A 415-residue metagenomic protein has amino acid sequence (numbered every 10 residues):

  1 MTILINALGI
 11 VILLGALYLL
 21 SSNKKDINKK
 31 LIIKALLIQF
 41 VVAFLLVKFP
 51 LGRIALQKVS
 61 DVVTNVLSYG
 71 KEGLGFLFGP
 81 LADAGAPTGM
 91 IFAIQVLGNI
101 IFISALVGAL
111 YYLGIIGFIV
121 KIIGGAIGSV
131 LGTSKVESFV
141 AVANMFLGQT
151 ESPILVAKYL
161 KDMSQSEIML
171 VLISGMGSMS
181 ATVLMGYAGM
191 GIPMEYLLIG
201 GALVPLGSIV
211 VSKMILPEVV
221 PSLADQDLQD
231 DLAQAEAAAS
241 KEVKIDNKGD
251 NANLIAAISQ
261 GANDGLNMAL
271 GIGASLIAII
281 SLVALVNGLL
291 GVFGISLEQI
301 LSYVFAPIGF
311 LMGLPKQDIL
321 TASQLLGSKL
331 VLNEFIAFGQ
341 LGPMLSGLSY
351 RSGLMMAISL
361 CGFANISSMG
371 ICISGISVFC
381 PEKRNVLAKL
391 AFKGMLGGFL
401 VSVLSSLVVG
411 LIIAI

Functional and structural regions predicted by a protein language model:
M1, D61-V62, E72-L81, P217-G265: Intrinsically disordered, low-complexity non-transmembrane regions of multi-pass membrane transporters
M1-A93, A256-S259, N263, I272-A284 (+2 more regions): N-terminal alpha-helical transmembrane segments of multi-pass membrane transport and channel/translocase proteins
M1-V11, Q95, I295-Q299, M356-S368: Structural signature of hydrophobic alpha-helical transmembrane segments
I10-S21, A35-V47, I100-A109, G177 (+6 more regions): Hydrophobic core segments of alpha-helical transmembrane domains in multi-pass membrane transport and ion-translocation
Y69-T133: Hydrophobic alpha-helical hairpins/lids featuring a short glycine-rich hinge
V130-G189, V204, A322-V408: Alpha-helical membrane segments and immediately flanking helix-loop junctions that form or couple to the substrate/ion
K161, M185-V243, C380, N385 (+2 more regions): Juxtamembrane and boundary regions of transmembrane helices in multi-pass small-molecule transporters and channels
N263-S346: Transmembrane helical segments that form the transport core of multi-pass membrane transport proteins
